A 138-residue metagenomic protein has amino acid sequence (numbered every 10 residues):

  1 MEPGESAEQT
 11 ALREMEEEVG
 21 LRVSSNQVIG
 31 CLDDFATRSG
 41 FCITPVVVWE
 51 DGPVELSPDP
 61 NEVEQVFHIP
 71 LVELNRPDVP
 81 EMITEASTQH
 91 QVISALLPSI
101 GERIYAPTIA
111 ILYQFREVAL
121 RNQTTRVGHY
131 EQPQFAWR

Functional and structural regions predicted by a protein language model:
M1-G30, P70: The catalytic Nudix box helix
V28-P45, P53-V54, P58-R138: Nudix hydrolase/Nudix homology domain
